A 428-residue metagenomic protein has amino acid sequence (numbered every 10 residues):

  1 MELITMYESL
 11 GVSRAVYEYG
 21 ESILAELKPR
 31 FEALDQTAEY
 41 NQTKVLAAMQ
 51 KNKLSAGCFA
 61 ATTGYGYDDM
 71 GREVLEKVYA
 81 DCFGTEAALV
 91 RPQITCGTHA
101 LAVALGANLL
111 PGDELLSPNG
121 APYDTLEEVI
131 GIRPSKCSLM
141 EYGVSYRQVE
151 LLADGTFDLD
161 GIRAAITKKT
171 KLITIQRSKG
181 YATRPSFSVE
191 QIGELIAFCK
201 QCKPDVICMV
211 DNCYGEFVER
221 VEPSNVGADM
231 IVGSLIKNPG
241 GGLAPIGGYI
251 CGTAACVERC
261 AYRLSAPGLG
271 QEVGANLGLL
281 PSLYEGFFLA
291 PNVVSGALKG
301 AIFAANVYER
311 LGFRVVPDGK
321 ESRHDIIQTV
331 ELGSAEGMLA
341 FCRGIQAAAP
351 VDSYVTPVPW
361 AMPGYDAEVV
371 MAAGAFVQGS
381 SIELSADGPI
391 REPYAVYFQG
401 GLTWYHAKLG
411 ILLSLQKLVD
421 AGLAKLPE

Functional and structural regions predicted by a protein language model:
L3, Y7-K28, D35, V45-K51 (+8 more regions): Conserved PLP-enzyme active-site core in the AAT-like
A38-Q42: Acidic, PIN/NYN-like endoribonuclease modules and their adjacent C-terminal/linker elements
C58, T62, L89-P92, I326-E331: Short glycine-rich or small-residue beta-strand-to-loop segments that form or flank ligand, phosphate, metal/Fe-S
C82-T85: Flexible linker/loop signature enriched in Pro/Ser/Thr and Pro/Gly
E309-P427: Conserved C-terminal alpha-helix-loop-beta "cap" of PLP-dependent enzymes that closes/shapes the active-site mouth
